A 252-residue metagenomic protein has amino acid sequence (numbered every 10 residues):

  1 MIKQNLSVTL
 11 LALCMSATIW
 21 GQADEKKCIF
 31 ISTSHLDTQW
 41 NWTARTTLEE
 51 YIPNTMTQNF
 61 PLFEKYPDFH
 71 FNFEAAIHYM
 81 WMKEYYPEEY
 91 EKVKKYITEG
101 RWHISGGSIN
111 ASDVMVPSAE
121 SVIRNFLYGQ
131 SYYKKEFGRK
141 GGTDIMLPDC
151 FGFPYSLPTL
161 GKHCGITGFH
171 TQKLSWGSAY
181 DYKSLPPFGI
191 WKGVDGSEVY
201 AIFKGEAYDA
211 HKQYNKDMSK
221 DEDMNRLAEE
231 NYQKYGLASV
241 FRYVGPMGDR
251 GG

Functional and structural regions predicted by a protein language model:
M1-N5: Positively charged n-region of N-terminal signal peptides that target proteins for export
L6-S7, W176: Intrinsically disordered, low-complexity segments enriched in glycine/proline and serine/threonine
V8-T18: Bacterial N-terminal signal peptides
Q22-G252: Catalytic-domain carbohydrate-binding cleft regions of carbohydrate-active enzymes
